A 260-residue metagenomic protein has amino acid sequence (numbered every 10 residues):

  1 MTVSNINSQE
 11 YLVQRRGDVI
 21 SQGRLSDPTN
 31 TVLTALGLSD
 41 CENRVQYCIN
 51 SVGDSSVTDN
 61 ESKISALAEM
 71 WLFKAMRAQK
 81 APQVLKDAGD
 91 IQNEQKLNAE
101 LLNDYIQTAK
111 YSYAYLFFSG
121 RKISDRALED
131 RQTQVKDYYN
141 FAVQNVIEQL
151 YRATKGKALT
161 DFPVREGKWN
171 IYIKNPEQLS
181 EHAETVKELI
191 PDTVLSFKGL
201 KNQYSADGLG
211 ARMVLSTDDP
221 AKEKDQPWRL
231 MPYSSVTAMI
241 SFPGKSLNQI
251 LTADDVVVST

Functional and structural regions predicted by a protein language model:
M1-T260: Flexible, membrane-associating and regulatory peripheral segments of lipid-active enzymes
